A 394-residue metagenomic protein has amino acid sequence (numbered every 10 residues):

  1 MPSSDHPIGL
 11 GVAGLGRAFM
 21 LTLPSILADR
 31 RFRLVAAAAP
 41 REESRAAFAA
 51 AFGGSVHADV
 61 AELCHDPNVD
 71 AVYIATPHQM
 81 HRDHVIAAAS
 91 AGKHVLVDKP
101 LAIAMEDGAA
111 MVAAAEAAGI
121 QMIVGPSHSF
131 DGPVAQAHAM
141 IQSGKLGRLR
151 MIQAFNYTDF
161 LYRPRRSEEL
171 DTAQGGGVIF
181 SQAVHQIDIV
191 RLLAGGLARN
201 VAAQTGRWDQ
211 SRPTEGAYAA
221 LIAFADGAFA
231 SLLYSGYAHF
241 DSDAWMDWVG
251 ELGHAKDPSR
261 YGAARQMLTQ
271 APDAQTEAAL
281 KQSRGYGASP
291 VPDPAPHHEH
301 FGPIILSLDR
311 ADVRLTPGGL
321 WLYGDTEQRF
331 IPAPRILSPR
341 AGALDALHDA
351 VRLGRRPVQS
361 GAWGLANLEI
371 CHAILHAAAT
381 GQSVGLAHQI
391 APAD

Functional and structural regions predicted by a protein language model:
M1-F52: N-terminal Rossmann-like dinucleotide-binding module
M1-S4, A71-Y73, P272-P290, P294-H297 (+4 more regions): C-terminal helix-rich "cap/oligomerization" subdomain common to oxidoreductases
A36, A71, M151: Short, Asp-centered acidic motifs that coordinate Mg2+ and/or phosphate in catalytic or ligand-binding sites
G54, A91-K93, A118-I120, A225-F229: A short helix->loop->beta-strand "cap" motif at the edges of active sites that frequently abuts
G54-A114: Beta-loop-alpha module in the N-terminal Rossmann-like domain of NAD(P)-dependent dehydrogenases, especially those
A58, I74, V97, M122-V124 (+2 more regions): Hydrophobic residues in well-ordered beta-strands that form the structural core
Q121, H128-L232, G236-H254, G381: Predominantly a Rossmann-like dinucleotide-binding segment in NAD(P)-dependent oxidoreductases
D243-P290: Charged, glycine/proline-rich intrinsically disordered loops and linkers
